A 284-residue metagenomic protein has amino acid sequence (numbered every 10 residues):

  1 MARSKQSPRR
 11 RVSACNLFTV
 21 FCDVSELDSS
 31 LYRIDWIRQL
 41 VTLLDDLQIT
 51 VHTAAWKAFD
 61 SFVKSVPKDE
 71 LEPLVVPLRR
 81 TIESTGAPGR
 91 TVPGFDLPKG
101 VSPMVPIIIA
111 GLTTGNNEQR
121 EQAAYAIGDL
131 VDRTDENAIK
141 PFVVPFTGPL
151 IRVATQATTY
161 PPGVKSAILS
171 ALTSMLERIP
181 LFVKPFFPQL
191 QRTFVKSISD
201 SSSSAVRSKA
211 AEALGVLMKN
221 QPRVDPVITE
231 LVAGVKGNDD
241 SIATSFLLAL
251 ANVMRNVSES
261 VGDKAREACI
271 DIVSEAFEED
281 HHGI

Functional and structural regions predicted by a protein language model:
M1-A2, S29-L44, K68-G86, P98-L112 (+4 more regions): HEAT/HEAT-like alpha-solenoid repeats
M1-R11, P88-I107, Q122-Y125, I284: Short intrinsically disordered, low-complexity coil segments enriched in acidic
A2, A14-S25, L43-L44, A58-V66 (+9 more regions): Hydrophobic residues within the alpha-helices of tandem HEAT/HEAT-like
S7-R9, I49-T50, G86-A87, N117-E118 (+4 more regions): Alpha-helix N-cap/helix-start positions at coil->helix boundaries
S7-S13, L17-Y32, V66-E70, V92-G100 (+6 more regions): Alpha-solenoid helical repeat scaffolds
R11, S30-L31, H52-T53, R120-E121 (+6 more regions): Extended hydrophobic-aromatic, low-complexity segments
V12-C15, I34, T53, E72 (+6 more regions): Alpha-solenoid HEAT/ARM repeat scaffold
